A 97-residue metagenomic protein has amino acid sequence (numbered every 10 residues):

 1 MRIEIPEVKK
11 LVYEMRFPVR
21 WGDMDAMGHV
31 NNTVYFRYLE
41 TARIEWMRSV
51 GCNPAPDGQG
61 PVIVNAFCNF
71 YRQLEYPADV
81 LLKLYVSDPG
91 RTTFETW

Functional and structural regions predicted by a protein language model:
M1-L81, S87-W97: Terminal targeting signals and extreme-terminal segments of soluble enzymes
